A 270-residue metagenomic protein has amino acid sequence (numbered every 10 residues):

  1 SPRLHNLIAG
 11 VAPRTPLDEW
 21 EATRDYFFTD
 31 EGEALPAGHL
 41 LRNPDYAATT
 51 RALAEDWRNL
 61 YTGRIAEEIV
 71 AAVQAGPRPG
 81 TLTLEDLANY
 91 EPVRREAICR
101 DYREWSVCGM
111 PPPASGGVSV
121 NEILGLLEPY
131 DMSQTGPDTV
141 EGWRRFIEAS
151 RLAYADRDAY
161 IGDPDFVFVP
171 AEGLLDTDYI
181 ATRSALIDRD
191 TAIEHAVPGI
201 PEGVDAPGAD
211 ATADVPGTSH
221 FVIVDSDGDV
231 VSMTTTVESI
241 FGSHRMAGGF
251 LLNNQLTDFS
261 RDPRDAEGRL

Functional and structural regions predicted by a protein language model:
S1-P111, S115, L175, A185-E194: Noncatalytic scaffold domains of N-terminal-nucleophile
T50-Y61, V73, P77, L127-D131 (+4 more regions): Sec/Tat-exported extracytoplasmic proteins
G80-T83, D229-L270: Active-site rim segments in enzyme catalytic domains, especially the processed small/beta chain of N-terminal
R95-A97, V120, P216-F221, V230 (+1 more regions): Short glycine-rich loop/turn motifs
V107-G109, Q134-D138, A266-L270: Short beta-alpha connecting loops at secondary-structure transitions that line or flank enzyme active sites
C108-G117, T218-V222, S232-H244: Glycine-rich phosphate/pyrophosphate-binding beta-alpha loops
P129-T236: Internal maturation/activation junctions in enzymes
